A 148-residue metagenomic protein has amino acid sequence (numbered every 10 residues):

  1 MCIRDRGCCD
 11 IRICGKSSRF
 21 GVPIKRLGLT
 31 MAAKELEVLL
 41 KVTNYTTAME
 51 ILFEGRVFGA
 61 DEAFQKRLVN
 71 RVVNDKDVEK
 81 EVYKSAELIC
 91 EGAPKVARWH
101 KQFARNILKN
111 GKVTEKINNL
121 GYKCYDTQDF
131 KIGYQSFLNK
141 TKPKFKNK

Functional and structural regions predicted by a protein language model:
R4-K95, T127, I132-Q135: Crotonase-fold acyl-CoA enzyme core
A32, A86, A104, K116-G121 (+2 more regions): Hydrophobic alpha-helical core bundles mediating ligand binding, dimerization, or RNAP-core interactions
V42, T114-E115: Amphipathic alpha-helical repeat elements characteristic of tetratricopeptide repeat
I51, F103, I107, L120-Y125: Helix-loop "lid/cap" segments that line or gate small-molecule binding pockets
Q135-K148: Terminal low-complexity tails and localization/encapsulation signals of metabolic enzymes
